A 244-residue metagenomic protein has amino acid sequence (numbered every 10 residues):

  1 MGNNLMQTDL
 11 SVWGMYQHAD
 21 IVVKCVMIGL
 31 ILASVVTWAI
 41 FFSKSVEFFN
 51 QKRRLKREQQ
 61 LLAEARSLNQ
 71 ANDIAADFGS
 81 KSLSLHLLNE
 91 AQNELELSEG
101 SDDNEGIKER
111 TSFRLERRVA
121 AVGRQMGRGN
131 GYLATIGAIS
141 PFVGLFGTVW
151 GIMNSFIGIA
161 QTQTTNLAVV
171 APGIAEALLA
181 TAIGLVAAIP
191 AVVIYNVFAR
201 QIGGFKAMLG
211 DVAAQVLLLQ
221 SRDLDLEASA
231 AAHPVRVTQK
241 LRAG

Functional and structural regions predicted by a protein language model:
M1-A19, N166: Short, strongly hydrophobic alpha-helical membrane anchors
G2, R53-N166, V193-G244: Predominantly long cytosolic amphipathic alpha-helical stalk/bundle segments
W13-V26, G127-L133: Membrane-interface helix-boundary signature
A19-A71: Transmembrane alpha-helix/interfacial motif
D20, W38, A71, L88 (+3 more regions): Residue-level signature of catalytic and energy-coupling elements of molecular machines, predominantly ATP/GTP-dependent
V36-K44, A187-N196: Transmembrane alpha-helical segments in integral membrane proteins
Q163-T164, V169-A177: Hydrophobic alpha-helical transmembrane segments and adjacent short intramembrane/lumenal linkers of inner/organellar
A177-A191: Hydrophobic alpha-helical transmembrane segments of polytopic membrane proteins
